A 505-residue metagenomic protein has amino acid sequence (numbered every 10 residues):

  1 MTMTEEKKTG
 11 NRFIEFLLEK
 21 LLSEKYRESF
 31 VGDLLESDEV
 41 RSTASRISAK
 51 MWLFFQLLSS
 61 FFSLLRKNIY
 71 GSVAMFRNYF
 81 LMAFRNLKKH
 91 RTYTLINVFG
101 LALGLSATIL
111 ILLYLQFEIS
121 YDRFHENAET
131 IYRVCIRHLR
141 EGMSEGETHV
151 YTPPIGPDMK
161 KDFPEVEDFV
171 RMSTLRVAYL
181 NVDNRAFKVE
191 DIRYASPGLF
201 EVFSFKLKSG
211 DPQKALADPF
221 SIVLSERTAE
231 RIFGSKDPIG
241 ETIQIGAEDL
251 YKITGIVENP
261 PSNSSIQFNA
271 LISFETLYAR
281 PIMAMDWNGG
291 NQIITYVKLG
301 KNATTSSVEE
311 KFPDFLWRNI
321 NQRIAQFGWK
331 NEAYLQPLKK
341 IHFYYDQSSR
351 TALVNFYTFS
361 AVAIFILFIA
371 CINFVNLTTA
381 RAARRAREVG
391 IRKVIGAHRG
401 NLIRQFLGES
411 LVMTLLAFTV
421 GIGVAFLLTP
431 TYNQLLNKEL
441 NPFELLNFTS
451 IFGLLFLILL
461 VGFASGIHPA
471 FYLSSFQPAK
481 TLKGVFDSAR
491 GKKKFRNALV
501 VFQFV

Functional and structural regions predicted by a protein language model:
T2-K88, S488: Negatively charged linear elements and acidic catalytic determinants
E28, L112-A178, N288-Y296, G300 (+2 more regions): Membrane-proximal extracellular/periplasmic loop immediately following the first transmembrane helix
S29, H90-I119, K493-V505: Short, strongly hydrophobic transmembrane alpha-helices
Y70-L95, I341-S348, L377-L415, F426-V505: Alpha-helical transmembrane segments of integral membrane proteins
L87, N97, E118, V134 (+15 more regions): Generic structural signal for small/hydrophobic residues in well-ordered secondary structure, especially within
T108-L115, F368-C371, A425-T429, A470: Alpha-helical transmembrane segments of polytopic integral membrane proteins, especially the permease/helical cores
S196-D211, F220-T351: Mid-to-C-terminal secondary-structure elements that act as membrane-proximal/extracytoplasmic interface segments
S349-I366, F448-T449, G453: N-terminal membrane-entry
